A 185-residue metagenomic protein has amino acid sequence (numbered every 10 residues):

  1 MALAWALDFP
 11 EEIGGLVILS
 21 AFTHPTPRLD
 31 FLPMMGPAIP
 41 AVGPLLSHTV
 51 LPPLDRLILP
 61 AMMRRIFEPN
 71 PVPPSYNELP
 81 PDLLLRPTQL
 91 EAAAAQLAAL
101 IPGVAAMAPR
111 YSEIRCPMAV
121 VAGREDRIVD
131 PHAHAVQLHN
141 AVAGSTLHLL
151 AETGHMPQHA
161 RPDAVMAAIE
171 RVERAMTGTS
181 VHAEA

Functional and structural regions predicted by a protein language model:
A2-A6: Short helix immediately C-terminal to the catalytic nucleophile in hydrolase catalytic domains
L7, G14-H48: Flexible "cap/lid" loop of the alpha/beta hydrolase fold
P27-F31, L51-E113: Conserved alpha/beta-hydrolase catalytic His-Asp/Glu region
A99-I101, E125-V129: Acidic catalytic loop of the alpha/beta-hydrolase fold
M107, P131-N140: Short alpha-helix in the alpha/beta-hydrolase fold that links the catalytic acid
I114, V120-A122: Short beta-strand/loop motif that positions the catalytic acidic residue of the alpha/beta-hydrolase fold
R124-R127, E152-G154: Acidic beta-to-alpha connecting loop that harbors the catalytic carboxylate
A143-A185: Catalytic active-site module of serine/aspartate enzymes centered on a nucleophile-bearing elbow/loop
